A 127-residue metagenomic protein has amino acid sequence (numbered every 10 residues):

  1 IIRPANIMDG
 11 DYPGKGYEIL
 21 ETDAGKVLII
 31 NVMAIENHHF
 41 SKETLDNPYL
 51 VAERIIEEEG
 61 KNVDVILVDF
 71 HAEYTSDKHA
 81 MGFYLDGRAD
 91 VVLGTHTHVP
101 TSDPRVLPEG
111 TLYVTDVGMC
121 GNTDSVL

Functional and structural regions predicted by a protein language model:
I1-L127: Acidic, metal/ion-coordinating pockets
